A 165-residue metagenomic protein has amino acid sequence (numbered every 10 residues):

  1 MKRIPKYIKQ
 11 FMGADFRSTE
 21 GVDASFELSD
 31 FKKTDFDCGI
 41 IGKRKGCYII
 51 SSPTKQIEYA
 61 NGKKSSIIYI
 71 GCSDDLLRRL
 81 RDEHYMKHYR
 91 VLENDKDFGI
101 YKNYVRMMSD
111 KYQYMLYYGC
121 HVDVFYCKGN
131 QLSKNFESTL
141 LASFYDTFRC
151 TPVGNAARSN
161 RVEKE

Functional and structural regions predicted by a protein language model:
M1-I68, C72-E165: Boundary/linker segments flanking structured domains
